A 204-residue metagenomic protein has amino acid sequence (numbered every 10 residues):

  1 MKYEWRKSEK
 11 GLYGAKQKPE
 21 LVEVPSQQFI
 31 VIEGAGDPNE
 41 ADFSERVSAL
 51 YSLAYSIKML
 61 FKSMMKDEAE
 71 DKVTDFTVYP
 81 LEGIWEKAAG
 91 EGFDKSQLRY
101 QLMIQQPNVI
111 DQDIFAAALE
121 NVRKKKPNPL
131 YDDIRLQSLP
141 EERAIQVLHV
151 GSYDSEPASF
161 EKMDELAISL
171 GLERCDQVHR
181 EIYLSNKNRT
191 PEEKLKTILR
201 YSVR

Functional and structural regions predicted by a protein language model:
M1-R204: A solvent-exposed interaction/effector surface
